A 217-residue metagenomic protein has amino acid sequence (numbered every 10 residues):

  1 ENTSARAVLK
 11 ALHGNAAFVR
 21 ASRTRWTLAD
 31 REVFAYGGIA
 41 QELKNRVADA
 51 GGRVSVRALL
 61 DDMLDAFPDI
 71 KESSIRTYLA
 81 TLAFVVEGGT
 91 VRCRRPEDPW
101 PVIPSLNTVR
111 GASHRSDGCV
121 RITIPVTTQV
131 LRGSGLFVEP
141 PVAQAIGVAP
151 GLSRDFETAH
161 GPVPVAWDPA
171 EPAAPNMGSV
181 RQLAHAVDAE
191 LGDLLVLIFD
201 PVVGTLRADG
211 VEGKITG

Functional and structural regions predicted by a protein language model:
E1-G217: C-terminal non-catalytic scaffold/interaction domains in large multidomain proteins
